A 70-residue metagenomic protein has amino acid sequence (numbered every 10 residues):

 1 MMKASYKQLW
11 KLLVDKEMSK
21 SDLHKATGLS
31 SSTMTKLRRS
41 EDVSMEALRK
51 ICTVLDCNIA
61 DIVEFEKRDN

Functional and structural regions predicted by a protein language model:
M1-S19: A short, Lys/Arg-rich alpha-helix, primarily the initiator
L13, H24, R38, C52: The alpha-helix within a helix-turn-helix
V14, G28, R39, K67: Residue-level detection of the helix-turn-helix DNA-binding "recognition helix"
E17-T35: Short alpha-helical DNA-recognition segment
T33-R49: Amphipathic, hydrophobic secondary-structure cores in small proteins
L48-C52, I62-V63: Hydrophobic micro-packing sites on short alpha-helices
D56-N70: Short C-terminal boundary/hinge segments that cap the last helix of small helical domains
